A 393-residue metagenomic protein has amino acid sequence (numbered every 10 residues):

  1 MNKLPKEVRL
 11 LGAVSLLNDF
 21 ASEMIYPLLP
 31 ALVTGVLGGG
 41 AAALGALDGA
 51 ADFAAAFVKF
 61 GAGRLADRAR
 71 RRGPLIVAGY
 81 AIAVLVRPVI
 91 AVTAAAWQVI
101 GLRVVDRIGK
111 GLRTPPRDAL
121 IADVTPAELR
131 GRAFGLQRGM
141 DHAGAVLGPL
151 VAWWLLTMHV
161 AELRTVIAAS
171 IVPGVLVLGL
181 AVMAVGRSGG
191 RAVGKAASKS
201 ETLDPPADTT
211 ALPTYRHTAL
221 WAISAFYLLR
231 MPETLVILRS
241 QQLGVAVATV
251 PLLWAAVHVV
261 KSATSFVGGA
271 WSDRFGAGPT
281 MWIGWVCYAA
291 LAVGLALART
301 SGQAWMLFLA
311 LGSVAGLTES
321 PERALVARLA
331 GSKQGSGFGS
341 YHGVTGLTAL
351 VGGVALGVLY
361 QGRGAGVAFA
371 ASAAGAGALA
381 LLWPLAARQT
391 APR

Functional and structural regions predicted by a protein language model:
N2-D52, R216-L253: Helix-loop boundary and gating motifs at the non-cytosolic
A31-V36, L147-I167, V351-V367: Transmembrane alpha-helix termini and helix-breaking/packing motifs in multi-pass membrane transporters
V58-R70, L156, T264-G276, Y360: Helix-to-loop junctions at the C-terminal end of transmembrane segments in multipass secondary transporters
P74-P88, I171, P279-G294, A373: Structural signature of the two symmetry-related core transmembrane helices
L112-T125, L317-A330: Intracellular juxtamembrane helix-capping segments at the cytosolic ends of symmetry-related transmembrane helices
R164-V182, V367-P384: Symmetry-related core transmembrane helices of the 12-TM Major Facilitator Superfamily/SLC fold
A277-E322: C-terminal transmembrane helical hairpin of 12-TM major facilitator-type secondary transporters
G335-Q361: A late C-terminal transmembrane helix in Major Facilitator Superfamily
